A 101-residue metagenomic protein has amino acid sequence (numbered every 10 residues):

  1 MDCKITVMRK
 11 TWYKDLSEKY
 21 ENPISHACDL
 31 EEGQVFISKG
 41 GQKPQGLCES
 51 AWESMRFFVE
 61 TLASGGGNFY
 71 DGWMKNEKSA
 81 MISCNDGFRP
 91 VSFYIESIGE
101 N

Functional and structural regions predicted by a protein language model:
M1-D2, K14: Short, low-complexity N-terminal intrinsically disordered segments enriched in polar/charged residues
D2, V35-I37, P90-S92: Intrinsic-disorder/low-complexity, polar/charged segments enriched in Ser/Thr/Lys/Arg/Asp/Glu/Gln
C3-K10: A short beta-strand micro-motif
K10-N22: Short, structured beta-strand/loop micro-motifs enriched in basic residues and often containing a Trp
T11-Y13, Q42-P44, N101: Short loop/turn segments at secondary-structure transitions that flank enzyme active sites
K19-K43: Short, flexible N-terminal segments of the mature chain
K43-E53: Short, Lys/Arg- and Gly-enriched loop/turn segments at beta-strand edges
M55-N101: Short, compact, well-ordered microdomains
